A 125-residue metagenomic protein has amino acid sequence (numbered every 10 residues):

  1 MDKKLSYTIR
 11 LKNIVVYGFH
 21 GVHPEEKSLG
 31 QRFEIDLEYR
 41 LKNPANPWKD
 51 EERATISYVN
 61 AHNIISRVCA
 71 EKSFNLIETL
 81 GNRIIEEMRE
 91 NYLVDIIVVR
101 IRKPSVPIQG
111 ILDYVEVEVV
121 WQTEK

Functional and structural regions predicted by a protein language model:
M1-K125: N-terminal, polar/charged subdomain of small-to-medium soluble alpha/beta proteins
